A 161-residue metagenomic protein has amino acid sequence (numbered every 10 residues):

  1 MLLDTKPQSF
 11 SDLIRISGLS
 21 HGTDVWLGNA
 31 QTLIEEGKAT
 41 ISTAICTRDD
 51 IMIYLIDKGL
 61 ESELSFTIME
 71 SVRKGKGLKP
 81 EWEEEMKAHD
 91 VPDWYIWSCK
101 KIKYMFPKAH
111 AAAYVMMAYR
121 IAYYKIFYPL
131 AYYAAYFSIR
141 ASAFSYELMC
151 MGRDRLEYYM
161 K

Functional and structural regions predicted by a protein language model:
M1-K161: Noncatalytic, beta-rich nucleic-acid-contacting surfaces in large DNA/RNA-processing enzymes
